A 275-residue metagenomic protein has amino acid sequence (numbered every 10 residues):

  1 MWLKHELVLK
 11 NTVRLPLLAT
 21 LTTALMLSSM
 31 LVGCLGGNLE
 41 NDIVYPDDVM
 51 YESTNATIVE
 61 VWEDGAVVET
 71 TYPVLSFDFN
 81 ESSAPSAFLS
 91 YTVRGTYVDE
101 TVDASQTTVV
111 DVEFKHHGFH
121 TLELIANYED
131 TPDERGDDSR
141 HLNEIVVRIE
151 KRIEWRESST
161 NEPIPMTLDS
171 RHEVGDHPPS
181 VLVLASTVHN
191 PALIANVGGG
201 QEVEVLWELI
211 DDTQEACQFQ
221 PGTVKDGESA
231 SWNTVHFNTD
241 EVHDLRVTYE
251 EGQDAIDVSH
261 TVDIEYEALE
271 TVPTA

Functional and structural regions predicted by a protein language model:
M1-Y51, H120, L124-A126: Secretory targeting signatures
Y72-S86: Acidic, Ser/Thr
S86-D99: Change to "...patches in solvent-exposed regions of secreted, membrane-anchored, or virion-exposed structural
V98-T107: Short beta-strand segments within Ig-like beta-sandwich modules, predominantly Fibronectin type-III
V110-H116: Residue-level recognition of secondary-structure-to-loop junctions
D130, G199-T213, H236-A275: C-terminal edge strands of extracellular/lumenal beta-sandwich accessory domains
T131-H172, C217, E265-A275: Non-catalytic extracellular/lumenal accessory regions of secreted precursors
N161-K225: Acidic, Ser/Thr/Pro-rich low-complexity intrinsically disordered segments
